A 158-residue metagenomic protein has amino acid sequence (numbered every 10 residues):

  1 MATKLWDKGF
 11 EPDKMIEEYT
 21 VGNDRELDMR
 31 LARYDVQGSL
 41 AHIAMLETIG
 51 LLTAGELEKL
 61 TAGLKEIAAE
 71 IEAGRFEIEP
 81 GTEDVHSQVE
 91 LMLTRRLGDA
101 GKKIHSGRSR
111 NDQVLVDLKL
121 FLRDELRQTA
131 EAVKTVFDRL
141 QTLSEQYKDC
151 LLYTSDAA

Functional and structural regions predicted by a protein language model:
M1-S155: A helix-coil-helix interface module used to build multimeric assemblies and to scaffold catalytic/cofactor sites
A158: Active-site-proximal glycine-rich helix-loop-beta segment
